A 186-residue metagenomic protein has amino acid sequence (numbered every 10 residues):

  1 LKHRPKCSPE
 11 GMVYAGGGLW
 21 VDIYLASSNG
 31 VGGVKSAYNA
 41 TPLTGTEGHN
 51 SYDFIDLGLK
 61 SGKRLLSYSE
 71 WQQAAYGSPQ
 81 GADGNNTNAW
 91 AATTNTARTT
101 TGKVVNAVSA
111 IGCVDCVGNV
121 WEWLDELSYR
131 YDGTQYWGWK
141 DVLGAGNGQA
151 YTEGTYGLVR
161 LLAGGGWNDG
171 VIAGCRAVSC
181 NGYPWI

Functional and structural regions predicted by a protein language model:
L1, G18-Y24, E126, G165 (+1 more regions): Structured loops at beta-to-helix junctions and adjacent beta-edge loops in soluble globular domains
K2-C7, G11-V13, K140, N147-L158: Carbohydrate-recognition beta-sandwich/jelly-roll modules in extracellular/periplasmic carbohydrate-active proteins
K2-D115: Short aromatic-cysteine micro-motif
G30-V31, Y129-D132, R160: A short local loop/turn or secondary-structure capping micro-motif enriched for an aromatic residue
G45-H49, L66, G144-I186: Disulfide-stabilized, aromatic/cysteine-rich ligand-recognition loop
V105, W123-Y129: Short beta->alpha transition motifs characteristic of CBS
R130-D141: A short, polar/charged loop-to-alpha-helix boundary motif
